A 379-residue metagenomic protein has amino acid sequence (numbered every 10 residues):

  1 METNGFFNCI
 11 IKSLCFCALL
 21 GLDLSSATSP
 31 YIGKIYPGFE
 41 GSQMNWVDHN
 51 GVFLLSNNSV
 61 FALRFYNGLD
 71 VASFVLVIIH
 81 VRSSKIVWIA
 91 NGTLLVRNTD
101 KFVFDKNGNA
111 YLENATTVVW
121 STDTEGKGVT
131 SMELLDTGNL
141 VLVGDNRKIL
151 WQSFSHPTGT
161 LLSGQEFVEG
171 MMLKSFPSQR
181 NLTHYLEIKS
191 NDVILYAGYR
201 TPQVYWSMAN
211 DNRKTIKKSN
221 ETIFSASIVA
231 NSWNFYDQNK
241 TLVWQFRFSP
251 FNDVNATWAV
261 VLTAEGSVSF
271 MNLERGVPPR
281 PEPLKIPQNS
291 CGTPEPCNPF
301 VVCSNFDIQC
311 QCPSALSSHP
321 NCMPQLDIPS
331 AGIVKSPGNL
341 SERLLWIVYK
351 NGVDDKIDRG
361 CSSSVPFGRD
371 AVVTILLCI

Functional and structural regions predicted by a protein language model:
E2-I379: Beta-rich ligand-binding surfaces for carbohydrates and other polyanions
